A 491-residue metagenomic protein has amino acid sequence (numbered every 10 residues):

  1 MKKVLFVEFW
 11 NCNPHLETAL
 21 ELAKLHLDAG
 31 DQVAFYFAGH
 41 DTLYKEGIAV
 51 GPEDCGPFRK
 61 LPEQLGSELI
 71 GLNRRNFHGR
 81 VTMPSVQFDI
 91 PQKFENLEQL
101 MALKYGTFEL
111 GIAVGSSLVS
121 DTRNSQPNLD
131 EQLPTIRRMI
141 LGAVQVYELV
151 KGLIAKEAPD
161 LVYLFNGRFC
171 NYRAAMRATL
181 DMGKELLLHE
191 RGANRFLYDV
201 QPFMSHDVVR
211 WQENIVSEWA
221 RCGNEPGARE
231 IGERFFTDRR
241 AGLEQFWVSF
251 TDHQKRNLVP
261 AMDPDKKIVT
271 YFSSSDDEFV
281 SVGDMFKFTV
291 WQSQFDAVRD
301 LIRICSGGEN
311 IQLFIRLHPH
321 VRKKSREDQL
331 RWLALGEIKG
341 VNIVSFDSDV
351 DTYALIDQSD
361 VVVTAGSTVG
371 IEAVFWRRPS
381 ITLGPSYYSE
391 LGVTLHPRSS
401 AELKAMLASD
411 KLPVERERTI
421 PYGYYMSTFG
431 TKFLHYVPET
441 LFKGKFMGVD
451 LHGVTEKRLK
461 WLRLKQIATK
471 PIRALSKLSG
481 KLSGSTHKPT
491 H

Functional and structural regions predicted by a protein language model:
E8-T18, L164, E278-M285: A short, glycine/small-residue-rich beta-strand->loop->alpha-helix junction that serves as a flexible
N13-G30, A34-F35, M176, W291-S306: Histidine-anchored nucleotide/phosphate-binding helix
D31-V144, R191-F250, T440-V454, W461-R473 (+1 more regions): Conserved N-terminal ligand/cofactor-binding loop architecture of enzyme catalytic domains
L141-A155, D263, I311, V321 (+1 more regions): Donor nucleotide-activated moiety binding/catalytic core segment of transferases that use nucleotide-activated donors
V146-Q201: Conserved nucleotide-sugar donor-interacting segment of glycosyltransferase catalytic cores, predominantly GT-B
R173, S348-L395: A donor-sugar binding/catalytic signature common to diverse glycosyltransferases and related nucleotide-sugar
R240-L333: Conserved catalytic-core segment of nucleotide-activated headgroup transferases in glycan assembly
D265, V393, P397-H491: Long, C-terminal catalytic modules of enzymes
